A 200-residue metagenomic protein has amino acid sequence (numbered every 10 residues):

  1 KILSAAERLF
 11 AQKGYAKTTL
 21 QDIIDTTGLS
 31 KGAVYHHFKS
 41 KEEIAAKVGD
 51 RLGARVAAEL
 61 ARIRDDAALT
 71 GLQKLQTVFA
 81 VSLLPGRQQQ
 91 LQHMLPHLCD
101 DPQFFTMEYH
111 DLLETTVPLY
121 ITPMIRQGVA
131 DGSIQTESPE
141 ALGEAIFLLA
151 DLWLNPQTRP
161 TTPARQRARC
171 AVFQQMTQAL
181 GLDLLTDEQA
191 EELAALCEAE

Functional and structural regions predicted by a protein language model:
K1, A5, L9-E43, K47-R51: Helix-turn-helix
A16, L29, A130, I134-Q135 (+1 more regions): Conserved hydrophobic residue
K47, R51, A61-Q92, G143-I146: Hydrophobic alpha-helical connector segments
V48, L52, V56, V78 (+3 more regions): Hydrophobic/aromatic residues within well-ordered alpha-helical segments
L72-Q73, L112-L113, R126-A145, P163-A168: All-alpha amphipathic helical-bundle segments outside canonical DNA-binding/catalytic cores that form hydrophobic
Q76, T122, P139-F147, A190-A194: Short, well-structured alpha-helical segments
L84-I134: Short secondary-structure transition hinges
L119, P123-D131, R159-E200: C-terminal peripheral helix-coil segments that are non-catalytic and often amphipathic
